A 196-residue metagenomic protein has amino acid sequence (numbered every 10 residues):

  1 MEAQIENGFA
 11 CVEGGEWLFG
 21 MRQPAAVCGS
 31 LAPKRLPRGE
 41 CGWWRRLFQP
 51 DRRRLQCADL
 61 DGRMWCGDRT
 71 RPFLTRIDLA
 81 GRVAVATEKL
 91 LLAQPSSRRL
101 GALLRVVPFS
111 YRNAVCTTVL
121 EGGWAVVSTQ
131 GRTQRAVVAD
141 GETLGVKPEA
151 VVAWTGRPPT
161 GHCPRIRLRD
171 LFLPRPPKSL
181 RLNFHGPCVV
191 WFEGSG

Functional and structural regions predicted by a protein language model:
M1-G196: Composition-driven recognition of glycine/serine/threonine/acidic- and proline-rich low-complexity segments and repeats
